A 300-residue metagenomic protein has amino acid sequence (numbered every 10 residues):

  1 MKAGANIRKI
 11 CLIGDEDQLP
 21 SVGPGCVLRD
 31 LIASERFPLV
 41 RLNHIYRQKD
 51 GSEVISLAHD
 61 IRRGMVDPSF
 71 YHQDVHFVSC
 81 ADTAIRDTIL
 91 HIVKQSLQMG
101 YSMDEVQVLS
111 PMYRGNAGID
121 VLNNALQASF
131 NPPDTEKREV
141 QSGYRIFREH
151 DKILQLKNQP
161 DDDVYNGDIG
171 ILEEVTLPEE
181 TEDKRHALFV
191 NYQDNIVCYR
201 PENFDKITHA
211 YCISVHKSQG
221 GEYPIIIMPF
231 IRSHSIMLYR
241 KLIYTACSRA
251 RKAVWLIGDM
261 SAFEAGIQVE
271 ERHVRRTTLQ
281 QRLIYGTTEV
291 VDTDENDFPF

Functional and structural regions predicted by a protein language model:
M1, L28, I243-C247: Short amphipathic alpha-helical segments and helix-helix/interface helices
K2-R8, I13-L154, Q159-D162: Conserved helicase motor core of P-loop NTPases
R63, Q155, D168-F300: C-terminal accessory regions
